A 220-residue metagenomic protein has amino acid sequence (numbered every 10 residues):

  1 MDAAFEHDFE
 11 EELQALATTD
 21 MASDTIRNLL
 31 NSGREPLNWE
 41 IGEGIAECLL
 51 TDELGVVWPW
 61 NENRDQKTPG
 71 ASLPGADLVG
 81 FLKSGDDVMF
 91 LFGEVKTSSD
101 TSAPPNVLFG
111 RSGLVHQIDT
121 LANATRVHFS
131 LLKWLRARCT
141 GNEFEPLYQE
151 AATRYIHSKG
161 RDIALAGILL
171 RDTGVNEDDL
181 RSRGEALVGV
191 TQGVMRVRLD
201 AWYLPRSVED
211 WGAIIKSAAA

Functional and structural regions predicted by a protein language model:
M1-G44: Interdomain/boundary linker segments immediately adjacent to catalytic/signaling cores
G44-E53: Amphipathic alpha-helical segments that form well-ordered structural scaffolds and often line/cohere around active
L50, L78-G80, F90-T97: Conserved catalytic cores of phosphodiester-cleaving nucleases, focusing on short active-site segments
E53-A71: A short acidic/basic microdomain associated with nuclease active sites
V95-P105: Short beta-strand-loop-alpha-helix junction that forms the active-site gateway of nucleic-acid-processing nucleases
A103-E177: Acidic, metal/cofactor-coordinating or nucleic-acid-engaging core segments within structured domains
E177-T191: Short, aromatic/basic amphipathic alpha-helical patches
V188-A220: Charge-rich, low-complexity intrinsically disordered segments
